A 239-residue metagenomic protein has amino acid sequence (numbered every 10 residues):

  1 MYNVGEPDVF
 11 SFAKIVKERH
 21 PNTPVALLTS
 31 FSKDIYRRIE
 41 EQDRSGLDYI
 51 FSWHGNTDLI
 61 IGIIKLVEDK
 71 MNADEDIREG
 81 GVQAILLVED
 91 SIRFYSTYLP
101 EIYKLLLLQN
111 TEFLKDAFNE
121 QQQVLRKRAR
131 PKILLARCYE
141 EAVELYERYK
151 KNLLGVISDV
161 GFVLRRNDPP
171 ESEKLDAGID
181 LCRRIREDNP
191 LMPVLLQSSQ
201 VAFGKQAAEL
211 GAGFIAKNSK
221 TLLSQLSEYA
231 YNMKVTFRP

Functional and structural regions predicted by a protein language model:
M1-N22, T29-E40, L47, L59 (+3 more regions): Conserved phosphotransfer microenvironments
S11-I15, E101, Q206: A short acidic, amphipathic alpha-helical/loop segment
H20, D188-P193, N232-R238: P-loop/Walker A phosphate-binding loop and immediately adjacent motor/lid segment at beta-alpha junctions
N22-A26, Y49, A84, M192-L195 (+1 more regions): Proline-centered loop/turn at the N-terminus of a beta-strand
L28-S30, Q197, K217: Hydrophobic/aromatic residues positioned on beta-strands within the core alpha/beta folds
I35, Y95-S96, L164-R166, A202-Q206 (+1 more regions): Short catalytic/ligand-binding loop motif for oxyanion handling, primarily in non-cytosolic enzymes, centered on
R38-Y49, Q206-N218: As written
Q42-Y49, W53-K132, Y139-E140, L154 (+1 more regions): Non-catalytic signal-transmission and effector/linker regions of two-component phosphorelay proteins
